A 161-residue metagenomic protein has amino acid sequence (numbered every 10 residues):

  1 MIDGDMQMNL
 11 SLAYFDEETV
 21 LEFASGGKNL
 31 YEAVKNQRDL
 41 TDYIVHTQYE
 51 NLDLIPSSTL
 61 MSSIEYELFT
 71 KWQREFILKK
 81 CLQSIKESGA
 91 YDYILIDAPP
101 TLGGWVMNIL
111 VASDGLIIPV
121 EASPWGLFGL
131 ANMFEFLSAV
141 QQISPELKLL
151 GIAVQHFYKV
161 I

Functional and structural regions predicted by a protein language model:
M1-I161: P-loop NTP-binding core
